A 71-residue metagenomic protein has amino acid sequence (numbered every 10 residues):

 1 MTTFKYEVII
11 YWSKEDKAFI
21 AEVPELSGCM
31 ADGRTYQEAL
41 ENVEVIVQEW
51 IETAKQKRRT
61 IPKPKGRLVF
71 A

Functional and structural regions predicted by a protein language model:
M1-E7, E15-D16, E41-A71: Short, charged, surface-exposed hinge/linker loops at domain edges that act as mobile lids or interdomain connectors
Y11-L26: Short aromatic-glycine-(Arg/Gly/Cys) micro-motifs in beta-strand/loop hairpins
S27-E38: A short, exposed loop/beta-hairpin motif centered on an aromatic-Gly-Thr core
